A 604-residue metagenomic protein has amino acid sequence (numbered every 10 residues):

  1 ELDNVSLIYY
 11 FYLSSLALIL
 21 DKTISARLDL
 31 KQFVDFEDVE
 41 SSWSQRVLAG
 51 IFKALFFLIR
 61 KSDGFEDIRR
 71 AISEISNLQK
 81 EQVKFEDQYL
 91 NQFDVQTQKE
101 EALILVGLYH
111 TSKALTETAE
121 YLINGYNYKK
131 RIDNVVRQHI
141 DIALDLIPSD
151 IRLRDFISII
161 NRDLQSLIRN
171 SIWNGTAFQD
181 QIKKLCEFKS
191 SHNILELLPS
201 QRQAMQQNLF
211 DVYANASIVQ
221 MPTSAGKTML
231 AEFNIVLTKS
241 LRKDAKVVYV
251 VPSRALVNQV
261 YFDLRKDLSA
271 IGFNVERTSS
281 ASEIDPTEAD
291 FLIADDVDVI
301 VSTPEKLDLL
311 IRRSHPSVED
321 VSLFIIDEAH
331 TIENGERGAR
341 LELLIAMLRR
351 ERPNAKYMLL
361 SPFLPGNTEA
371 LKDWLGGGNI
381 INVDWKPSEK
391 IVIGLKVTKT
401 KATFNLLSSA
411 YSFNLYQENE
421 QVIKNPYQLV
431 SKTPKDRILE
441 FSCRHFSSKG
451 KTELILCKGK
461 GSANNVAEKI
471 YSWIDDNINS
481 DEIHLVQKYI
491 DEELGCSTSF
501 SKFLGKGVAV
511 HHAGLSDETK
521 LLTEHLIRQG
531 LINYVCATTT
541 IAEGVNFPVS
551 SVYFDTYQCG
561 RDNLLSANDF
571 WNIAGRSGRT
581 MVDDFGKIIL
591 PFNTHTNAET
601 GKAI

Functional and structural regions predicted by a protein language model:
E1-K184, S448: N-terminal accessory nucleic-acid engagement/regulatory domains that precede and modulate ATP-driven motor cores
S171-N193, P199-S200, A204-Q206, P222-A225 (+5 more regions): Conserved C-terminal RecA-like helicase domain
Y213-I235, G335: Walker A/P-loop
V297-I300, P304-D308, S314-Y357: SF2 helicase catalytic motif II
L309-I311, K520-H525, L531, V535-V552 (+1 more regions): SF2 helicase motor core recognition
A346, A355-K469, A509: Conserved interdomain linker/interface between the two RecA-like ATPase lobes of SF2 helicase motors
P353-A355, F547, S551, Y557-A603: Conserved segment of the helicase C-terminal RecA-like domain
L375, Q428-K432, D436-R444, S448 (+3 more regions): C-terminal helicase lobe and adjacent C-terminal extensions/tails of nucleic-acid helicase motors
